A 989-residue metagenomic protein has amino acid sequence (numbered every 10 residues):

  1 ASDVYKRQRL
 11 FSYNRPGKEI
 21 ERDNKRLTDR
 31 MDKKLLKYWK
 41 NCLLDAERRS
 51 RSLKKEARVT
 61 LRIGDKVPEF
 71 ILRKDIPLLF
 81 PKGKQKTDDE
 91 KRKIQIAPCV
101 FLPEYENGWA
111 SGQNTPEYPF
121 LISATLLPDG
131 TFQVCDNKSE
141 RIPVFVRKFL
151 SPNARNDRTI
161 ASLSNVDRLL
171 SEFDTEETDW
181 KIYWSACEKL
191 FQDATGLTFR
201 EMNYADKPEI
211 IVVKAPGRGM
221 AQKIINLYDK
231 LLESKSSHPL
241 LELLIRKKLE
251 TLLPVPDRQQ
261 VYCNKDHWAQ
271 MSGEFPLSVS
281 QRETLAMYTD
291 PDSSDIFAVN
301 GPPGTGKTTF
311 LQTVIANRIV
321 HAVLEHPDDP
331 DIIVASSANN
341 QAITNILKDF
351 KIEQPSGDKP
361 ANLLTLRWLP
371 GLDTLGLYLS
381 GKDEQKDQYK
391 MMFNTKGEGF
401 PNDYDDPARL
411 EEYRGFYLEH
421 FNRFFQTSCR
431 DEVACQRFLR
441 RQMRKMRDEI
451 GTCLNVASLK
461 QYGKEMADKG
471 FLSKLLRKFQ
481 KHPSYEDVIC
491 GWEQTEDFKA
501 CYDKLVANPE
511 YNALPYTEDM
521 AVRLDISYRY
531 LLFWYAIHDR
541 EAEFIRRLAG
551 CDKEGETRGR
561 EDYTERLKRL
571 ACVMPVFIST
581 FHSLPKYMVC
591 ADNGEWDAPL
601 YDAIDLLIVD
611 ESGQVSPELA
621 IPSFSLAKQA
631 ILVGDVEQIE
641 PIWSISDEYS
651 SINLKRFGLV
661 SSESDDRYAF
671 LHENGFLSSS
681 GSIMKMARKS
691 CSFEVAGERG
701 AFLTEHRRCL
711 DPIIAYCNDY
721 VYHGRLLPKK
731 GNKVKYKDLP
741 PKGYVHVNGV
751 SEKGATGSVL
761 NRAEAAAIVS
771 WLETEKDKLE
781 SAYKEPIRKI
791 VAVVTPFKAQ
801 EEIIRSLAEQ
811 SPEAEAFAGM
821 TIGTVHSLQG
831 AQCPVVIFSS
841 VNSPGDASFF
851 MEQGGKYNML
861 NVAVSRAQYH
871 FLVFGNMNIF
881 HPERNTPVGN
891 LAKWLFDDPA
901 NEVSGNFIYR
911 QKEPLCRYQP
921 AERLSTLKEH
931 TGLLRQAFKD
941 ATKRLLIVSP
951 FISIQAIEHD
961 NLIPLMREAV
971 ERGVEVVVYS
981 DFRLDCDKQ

Functional and structural regions predicted by a protein language model:
A1-Q8: Short, small-residue-biased leader/transition segments that mark boundaries at the very start of proteins
D23-D266: N-terminal accessory nucleic-acid engagement/regulatory domains that precede and modulate ATP-driven motor cores
I224-A269, G273, Q480-A603: Conserved helicase NTPase catalytic core signature
E274, S278-T395, K553-R566, C572 (+2 more regions): ASCE P-loop NTPase helicase motor core
E648-A701, P812, G845-Q936, D940 (+1 more regions): Helicase C-terminal subdomain and adjacent C-terminal extension
Y720-S806: Conserved helicase/translocase motor-coupling segment
T774-V794, K798-S865, M877-P882, W894-E902: Conserved helicase C-terminal RecA-like lobe
A937-K988: Primarily the HKD phosphodiesterase
